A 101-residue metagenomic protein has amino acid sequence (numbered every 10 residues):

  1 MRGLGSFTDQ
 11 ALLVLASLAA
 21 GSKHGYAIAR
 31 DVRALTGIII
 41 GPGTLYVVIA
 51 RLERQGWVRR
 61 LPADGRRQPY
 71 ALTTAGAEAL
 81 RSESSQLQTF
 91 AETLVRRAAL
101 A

Functional and structural regions predicted by a protein language model:
R2-T44, D64: N-terminal helix-turn-helix DNA-binding core of bacterial DNA-binding proteins
S17-A20, L61, A79, E83-Q86: Histidine kinase transmitter module recognition
A20-H24, R51-R54, G76: Short, charged/polar surface micro-motifs in flexible loops or helix N-caps
Y46-A50: Short, hydrophobic-biased segments on the C-terminal half of alpha helices that form "recognition helices"
E53-D64, A71: Beta-hairpin "wing" of winged helix-turn-helix
G65-S84: Basic, amphipathic "hinge/linker" alpha-helix immediately C-terminal to the N-terminal HTH DNA-binding motif
R81-A101: Amphipathic alpha-helical dimerization/coiled-coil segments that flank or bridge DNA-binding/regulatory modules
